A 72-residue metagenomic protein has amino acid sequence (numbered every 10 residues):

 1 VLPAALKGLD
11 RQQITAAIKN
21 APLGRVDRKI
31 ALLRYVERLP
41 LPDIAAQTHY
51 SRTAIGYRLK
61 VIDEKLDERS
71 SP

Functional and structural regions predicted by a protein language model:
V1-A5: General nucleic-acid-binding
L6-V26: Short, Lys/Arg-enriched anionic-surface-contact patches
K19, Y35, A46: Short polybasic/polar patches that bind polyanions
P22-E37: Short amphipathic alpha helix immediately N-terminal
I30, D43-A45, I55: Hydrophobic positions on the alpha-helical face of helix-turn-helix-like DNA-binding modules
T48-S71: DNA-recognition helix of helix-turn-helix
